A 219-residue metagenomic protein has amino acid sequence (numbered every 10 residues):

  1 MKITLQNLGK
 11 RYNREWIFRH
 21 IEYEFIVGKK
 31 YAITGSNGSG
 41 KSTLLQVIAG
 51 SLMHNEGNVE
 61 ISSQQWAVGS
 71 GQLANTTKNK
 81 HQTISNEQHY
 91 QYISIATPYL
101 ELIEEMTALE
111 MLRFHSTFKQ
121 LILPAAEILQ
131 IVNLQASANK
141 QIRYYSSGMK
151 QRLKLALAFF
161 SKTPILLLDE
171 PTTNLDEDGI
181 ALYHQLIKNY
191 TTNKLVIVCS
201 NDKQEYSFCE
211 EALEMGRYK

Functional and structural regions predicted by a protein language model:
I3, F18-H20: Conserved structural motif at the start of ABC-family nucleotide-binding domains
N37, D169, D176: ABC-family nucleotide-binding domains
A49: Helix-to-loop junction immediately C-terminal to a conserved catalytic motif
G57-W66, L73-Q91: Conserved ABC transporter NBD signature motif
Y99, E104-K119: Q-loop/switch helix immediately C-terminal to the Walker
R113, L123-S137: Conserved ABC ATPase "signature" region
L155: Hydrophobic anchor residue at the start of the ABC signature
